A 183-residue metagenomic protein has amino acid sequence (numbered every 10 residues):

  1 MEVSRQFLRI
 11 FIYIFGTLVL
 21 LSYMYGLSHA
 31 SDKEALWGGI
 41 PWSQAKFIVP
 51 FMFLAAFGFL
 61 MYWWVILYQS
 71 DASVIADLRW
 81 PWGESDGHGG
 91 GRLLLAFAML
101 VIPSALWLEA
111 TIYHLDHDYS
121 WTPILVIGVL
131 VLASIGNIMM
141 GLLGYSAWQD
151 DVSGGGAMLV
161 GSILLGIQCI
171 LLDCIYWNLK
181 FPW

Functional and structural regions predicted by a protein language model:
M1-G16, K46-F47, H88-L94, D150-I163: Alpha-helical transmembrane segments and their helix-start/interface "positive-inside/aromatic belt" motifs in integral
E2-V3, H29-A45, T111-I124, Q149-D150 (+1 more regions): Membrane-interface interhelical loops and short amphipathic "cap" helices that link adjacent transmembrane segments
F15-S31, L171: Alpha-helical transmembrane segments of multi-pass membrane proteins
P41-M61: Interfacial helix-start motif at the membrane-water boundary
F57-V74, M139-L143: Membrane-water interface of transmembrane alpha-helices
D71-G136: Membrane-proximal helix-loop-helix units in multi-pass membrane proteins
I135-W183: Terminal transmembrane helical module of multi-pass membrane proteins
